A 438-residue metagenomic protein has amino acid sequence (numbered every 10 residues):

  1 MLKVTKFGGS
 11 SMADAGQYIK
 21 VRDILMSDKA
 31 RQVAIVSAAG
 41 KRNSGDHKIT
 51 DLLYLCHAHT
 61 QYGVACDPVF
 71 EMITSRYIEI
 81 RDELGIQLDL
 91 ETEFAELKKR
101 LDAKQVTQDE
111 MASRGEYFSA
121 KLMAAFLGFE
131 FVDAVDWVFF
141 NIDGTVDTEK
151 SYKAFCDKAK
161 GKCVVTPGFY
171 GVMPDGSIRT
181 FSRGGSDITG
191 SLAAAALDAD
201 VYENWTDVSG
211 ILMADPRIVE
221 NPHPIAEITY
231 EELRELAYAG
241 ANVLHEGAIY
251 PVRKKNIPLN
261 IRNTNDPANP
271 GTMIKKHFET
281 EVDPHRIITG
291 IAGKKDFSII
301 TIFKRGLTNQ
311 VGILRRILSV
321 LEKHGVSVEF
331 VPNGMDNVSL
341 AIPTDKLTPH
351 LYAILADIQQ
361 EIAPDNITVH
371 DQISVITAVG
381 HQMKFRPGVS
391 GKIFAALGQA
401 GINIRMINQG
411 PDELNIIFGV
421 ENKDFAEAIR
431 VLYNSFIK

Functional and structural regions predicted by a protein language model:
M1-L244, I249, P343, G419-E421: Nucleotide/pyrophosphate-binding catalytic subdomain
L2-K3, R31-A34, F129-E130, K162-V165 (+13 more regions): Structural motif
V36-C56, L212, I261-V282, M335: Terminal amphipathic helices with adjacent charged low-complexity linkers/tails
A58, I78, D82, D102 (+4 more regions): Non-catalytic alpha-helical coupling and interface elements of nucleotide-dependent molecular machines and regulators
H245, N256-N263: Acidic/polar loop patches that form or flank catalytic/metal-binding clefts of enzymes that bind anionic ligands
P270-K438: A conserved regulatory-domain signal marking ACT and ACT-like small-molecule sensing domains and adjacent regulatory
